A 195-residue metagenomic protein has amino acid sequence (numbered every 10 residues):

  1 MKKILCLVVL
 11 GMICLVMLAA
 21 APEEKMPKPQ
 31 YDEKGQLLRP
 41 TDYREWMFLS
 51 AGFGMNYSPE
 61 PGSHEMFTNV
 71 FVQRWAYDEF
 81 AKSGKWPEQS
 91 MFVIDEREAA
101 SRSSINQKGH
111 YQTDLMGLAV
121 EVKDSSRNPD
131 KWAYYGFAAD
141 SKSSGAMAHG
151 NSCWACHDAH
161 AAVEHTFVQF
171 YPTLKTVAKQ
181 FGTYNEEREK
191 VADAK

Functional and structural regions predicted by a protein language model:
M1-V8: Bacterial N-terminal signal peptides that target proteins for export
V8-V16: Bacterial N-terminal signal peptides
V16-E24: Bacterial Sec-dependent signal peptides at the C-terminal "C-region" and cleavage site
E23-D32, R39-M47, A51-N56, S83-K195: Sequence context surrounding c-type heme c attachment/ligation sites in exported
M47-F71: Secretory pathway targeting signatures of secreted, lumenal, and periplasmic proteins
M66-A81, S104-N106: N-terminal post-signal-peptidase region of extra-cytosolic proteins
